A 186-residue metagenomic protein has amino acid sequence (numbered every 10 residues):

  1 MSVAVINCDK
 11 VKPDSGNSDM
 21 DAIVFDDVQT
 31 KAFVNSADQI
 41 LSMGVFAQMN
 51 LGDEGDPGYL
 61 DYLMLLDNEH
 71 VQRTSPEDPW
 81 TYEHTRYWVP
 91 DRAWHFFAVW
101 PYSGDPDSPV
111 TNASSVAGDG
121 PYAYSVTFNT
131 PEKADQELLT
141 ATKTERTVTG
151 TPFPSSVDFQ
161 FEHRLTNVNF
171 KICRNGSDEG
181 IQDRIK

Functional and structural regions predicted by a protein language model:
M1-I6: Sec-dependent bacterial lipoprotein signal peptides
C8-R184: Short, low-hydrophobicity acidic/polar segments
